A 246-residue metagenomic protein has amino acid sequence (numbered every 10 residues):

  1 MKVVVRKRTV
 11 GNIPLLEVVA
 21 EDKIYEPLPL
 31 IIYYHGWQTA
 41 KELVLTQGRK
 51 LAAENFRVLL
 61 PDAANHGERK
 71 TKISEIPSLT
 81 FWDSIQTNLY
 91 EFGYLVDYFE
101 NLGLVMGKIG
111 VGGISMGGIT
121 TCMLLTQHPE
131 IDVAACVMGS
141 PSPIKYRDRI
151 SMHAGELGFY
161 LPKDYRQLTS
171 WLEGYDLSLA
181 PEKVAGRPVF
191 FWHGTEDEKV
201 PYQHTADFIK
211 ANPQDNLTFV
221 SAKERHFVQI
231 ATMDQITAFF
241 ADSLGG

Functional and structural regions predicted by a protein language model:
M1-Y25: N-terminal cap/lid segment of alpha/beta-hydrolase-fold proteins
E26-G36: Short beta-strand element of the alpha/beta-hydrolase
W37-R49: The serine-hydrolase catalytic nucleophile loop
K50-S74: Conserved alpha/beta-hydrolase
L79-L102: Alpha/beta-hydrolase active-site loop
L95-M152: Primarily recognizes the serine-hydrolase "nucleophile elbow" in alpha/beta-hydrolase and SGNH/GDSL folds
Y146-H204: The feature captures the conserved acid-bearing segment of alpha/beta-hydrolase catalytic domains
A206, K210-G246: C-terminal catalytic histidine-bearing segment of alpha/beta-hydrolase fold enzymes
